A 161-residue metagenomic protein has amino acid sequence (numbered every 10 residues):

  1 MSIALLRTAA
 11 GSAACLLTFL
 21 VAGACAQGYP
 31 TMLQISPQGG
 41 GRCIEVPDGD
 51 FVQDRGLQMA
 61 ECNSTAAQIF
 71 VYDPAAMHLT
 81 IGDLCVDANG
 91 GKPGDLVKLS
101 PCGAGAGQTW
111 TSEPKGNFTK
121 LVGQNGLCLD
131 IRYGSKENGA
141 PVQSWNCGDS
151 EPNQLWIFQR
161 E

Functional and structural regions predicted by a protein language model:
M1-A13: Bacterial N-terminal signal peptides that target proteins for export
G11-V21: Bacterial N-terminal signal peptides
A22-A26: Sec/Tat signal peptide C-region and signal peptidase I cleavage site
Q27-E161: Lectin-like carbohydrate-binding module/patch detector with strong preference for beta-trefoil
